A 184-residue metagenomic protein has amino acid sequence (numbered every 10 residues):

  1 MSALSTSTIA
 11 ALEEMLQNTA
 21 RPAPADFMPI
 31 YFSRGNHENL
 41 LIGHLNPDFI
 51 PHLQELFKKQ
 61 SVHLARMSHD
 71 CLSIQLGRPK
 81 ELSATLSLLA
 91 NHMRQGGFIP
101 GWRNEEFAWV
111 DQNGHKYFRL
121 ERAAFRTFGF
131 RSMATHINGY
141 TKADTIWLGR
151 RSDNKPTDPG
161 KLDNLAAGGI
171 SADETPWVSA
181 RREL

Functional and structural regions predicted by a protein language model:
M1-K161, G168-R182: N-terminal leader/linker segments that precede catalytic domains of diphosphate-processing enzymes
